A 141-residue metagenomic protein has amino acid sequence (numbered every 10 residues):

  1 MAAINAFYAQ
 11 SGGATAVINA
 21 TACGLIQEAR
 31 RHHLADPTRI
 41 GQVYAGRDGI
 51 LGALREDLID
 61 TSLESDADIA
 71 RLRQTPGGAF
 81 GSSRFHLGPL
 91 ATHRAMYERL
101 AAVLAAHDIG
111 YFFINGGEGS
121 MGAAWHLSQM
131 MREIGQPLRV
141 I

Functional and structural regions predicted by a protein language model:
M1-D57: N-terminal phosphate-binding or glycine-rich loops at protein starts, especially the Walker A/P-loop of NTPases
N5-S11, G110-G119: A short, small-residue-rich loop immediately preceding and capping a beta-strand
S11-G13, G46-L51, R84-F85, G117-G119 (+1 more regions): Short, ordered loop/turn segments at secondary-structure junctions
A20, G24-E28, Q42, R71 (+4 more regions): Alpha-helical scaffold segments in soluble metabolic enzymes
Q42-R47, F80-S82, I114-G116, A123 (+1 more regions): General beta-strand structural signal in soluble alpha/beta enzymes
R55-F112, G119-M121: Glycine-rich oxoanion-binding loops at beta->alpha junctions
S128-I141: Short, acidic/small-residue loops that bind anionic groups at enzyme active sites
